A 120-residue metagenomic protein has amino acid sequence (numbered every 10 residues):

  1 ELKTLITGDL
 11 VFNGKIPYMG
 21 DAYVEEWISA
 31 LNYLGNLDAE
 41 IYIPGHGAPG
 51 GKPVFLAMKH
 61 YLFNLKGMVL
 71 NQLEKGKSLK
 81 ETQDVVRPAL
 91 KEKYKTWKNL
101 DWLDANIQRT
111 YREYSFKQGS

Functional and structural regions predicted by a protein language model:
E1-M68: Metallo-beta-lactamase
N36-D38, P49-S120: Accessory terminal helices/loops
